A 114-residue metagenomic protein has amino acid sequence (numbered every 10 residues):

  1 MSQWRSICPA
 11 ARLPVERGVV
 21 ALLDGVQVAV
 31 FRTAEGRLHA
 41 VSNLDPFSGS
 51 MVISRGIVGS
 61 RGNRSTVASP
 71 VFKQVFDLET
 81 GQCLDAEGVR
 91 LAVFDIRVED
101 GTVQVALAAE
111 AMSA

Functional and structural regions predicted by a protein language model:
M1-S2, V15, F47: A short, polar/charged loop/turn motif at coil->beta-strand junctions and beta-hairpin connectors
S2-A10: Short amphipathic
R5, P14-V19: Short, hydrophobic/aromatic-rich segments at coil-to-beta transitions
G18-A114: Rieske [2Fe-2S] iron-sulfur-binding domain
